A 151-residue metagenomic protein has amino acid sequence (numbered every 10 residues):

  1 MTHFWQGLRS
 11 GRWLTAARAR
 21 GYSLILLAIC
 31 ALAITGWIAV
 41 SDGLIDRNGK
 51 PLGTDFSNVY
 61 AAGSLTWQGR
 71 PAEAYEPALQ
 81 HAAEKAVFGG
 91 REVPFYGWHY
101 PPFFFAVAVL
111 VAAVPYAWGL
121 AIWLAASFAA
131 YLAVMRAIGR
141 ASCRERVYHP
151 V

Functional and structural regions predicted by a protein language model:
M1-R9: Short, intrinsically disordered terminal tails adjacent to the first/last structured region
T2, R18-R20: Terminal transmembrane helix and immediately flanking juxtamembrane interfaces of multi-pass membrane proteins
L8-S10, L14-A17, L27, A31-I138: TM-lumen/periplasm interface segments of multi-pass membrane proteins, especially the first transmembrane helix
Y22-I25: Sec-dependent N-terminal signal peptides
G139-A141, E145-V151: Positively charged, low-complexity/disordered segments
